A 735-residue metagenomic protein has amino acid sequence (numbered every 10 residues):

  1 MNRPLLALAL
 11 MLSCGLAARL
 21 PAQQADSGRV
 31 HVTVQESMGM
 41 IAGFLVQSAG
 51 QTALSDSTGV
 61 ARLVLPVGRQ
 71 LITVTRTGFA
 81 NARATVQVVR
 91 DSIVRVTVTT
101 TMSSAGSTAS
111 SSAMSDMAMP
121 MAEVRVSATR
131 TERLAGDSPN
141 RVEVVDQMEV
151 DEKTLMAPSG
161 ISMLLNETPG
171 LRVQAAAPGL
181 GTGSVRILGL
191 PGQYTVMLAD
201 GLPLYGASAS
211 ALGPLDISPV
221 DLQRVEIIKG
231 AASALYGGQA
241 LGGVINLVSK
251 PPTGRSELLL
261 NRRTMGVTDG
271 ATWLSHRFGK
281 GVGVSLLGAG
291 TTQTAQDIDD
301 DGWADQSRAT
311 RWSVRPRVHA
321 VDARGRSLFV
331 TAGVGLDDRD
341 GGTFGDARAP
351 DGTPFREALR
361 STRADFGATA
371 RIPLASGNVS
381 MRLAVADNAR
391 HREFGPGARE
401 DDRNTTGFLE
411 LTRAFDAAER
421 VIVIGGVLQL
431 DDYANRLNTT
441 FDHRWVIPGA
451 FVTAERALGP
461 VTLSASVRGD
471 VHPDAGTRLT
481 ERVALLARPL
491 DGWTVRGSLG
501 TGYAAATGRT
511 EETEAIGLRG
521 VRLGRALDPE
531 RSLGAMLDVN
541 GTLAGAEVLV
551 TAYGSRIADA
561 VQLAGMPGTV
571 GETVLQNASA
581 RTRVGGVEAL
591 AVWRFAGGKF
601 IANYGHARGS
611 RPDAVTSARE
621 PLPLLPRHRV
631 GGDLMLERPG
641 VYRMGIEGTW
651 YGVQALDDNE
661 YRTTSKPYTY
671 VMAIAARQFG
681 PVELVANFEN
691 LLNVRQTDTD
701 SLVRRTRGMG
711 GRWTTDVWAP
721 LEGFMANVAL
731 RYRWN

Functional and structural regions predicted by a protein language model:
Q35-G39, T77, R95-E152, G192: Short, acidic, small-residue-rich periplasmic hinge/interaction motif at the N-terminus of Gram-negative outer-membrane
V64, S184-R186, L202-K229, L247: Short acidic/polar hinge/loop motifs at secondary-structure boundaries that mediate gating or recognition
P120, A457-L458, T462, A552-R556 (+2 more regions): Gram-negative outer-membrane beta-barrel transporters
S127, V142, K153, P158 (+2 more regions): Extracytoplasmic beta-strand/coil segments of soluble accessory domains associated with Gram-negative outer-membrane
S233-A234, G254-R255, W273-L359, R712: Periplasmic-side early beta-strands and strand-to-turn transitions of outer-membrane beta-barrels
T331-A332, A370, E419-V423, V427 (+2 more regions): Structural signature of Gram-negative outer-membrane beta-barrels, strongest in the C-terminal barrel of TonB-dependent
A347-L374, R488, G492-T494, S498-A558 (+3 more regions): Outer-membrane beta-barrel signature, preferentially recognizing the C-terminal barrel domain of Gram-negative
A558, V653-A655, R677-N735: C-terminal beta-signal and adjacent terminal beta-strands/loops of Gram-negative outer-membrane beta-barrel proteins
